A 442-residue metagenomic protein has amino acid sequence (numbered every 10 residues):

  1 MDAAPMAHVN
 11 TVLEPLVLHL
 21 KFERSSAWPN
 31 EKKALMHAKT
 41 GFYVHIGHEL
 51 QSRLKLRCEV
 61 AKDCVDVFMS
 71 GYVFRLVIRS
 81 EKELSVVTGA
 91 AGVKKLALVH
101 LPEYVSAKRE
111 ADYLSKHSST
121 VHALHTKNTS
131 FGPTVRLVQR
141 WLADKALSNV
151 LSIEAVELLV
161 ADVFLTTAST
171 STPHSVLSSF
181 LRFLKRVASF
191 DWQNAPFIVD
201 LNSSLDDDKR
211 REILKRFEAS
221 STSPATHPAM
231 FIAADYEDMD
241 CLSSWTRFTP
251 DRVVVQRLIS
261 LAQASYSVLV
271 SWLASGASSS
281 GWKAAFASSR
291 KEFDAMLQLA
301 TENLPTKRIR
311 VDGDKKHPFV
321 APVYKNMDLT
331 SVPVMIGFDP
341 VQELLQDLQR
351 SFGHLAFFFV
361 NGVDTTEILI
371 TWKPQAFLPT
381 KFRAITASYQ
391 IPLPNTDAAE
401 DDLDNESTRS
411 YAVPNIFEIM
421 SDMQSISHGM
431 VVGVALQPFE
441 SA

Functional and structural regions predicted by a protein language model:
M1-N128, S179-A442: Terminal (often C-terminal) interaction modules
L50, L142, A146, F164-S171 (+1 more regions): Eukaryotic basic, amphipathic alpha-helical target segments in cytosolic regions
N128-V150, A155-V156, A161: A long, hydrophobic alpha-helical segment
A161-F164, L184: Short, amphipathic alpha-helical segments that act as regulatory/interfacial helices in nucleotide-processing proteins
S171-S179: Short, charged, surface-exposed loops that flank catalytic or proteolytic processing sites
